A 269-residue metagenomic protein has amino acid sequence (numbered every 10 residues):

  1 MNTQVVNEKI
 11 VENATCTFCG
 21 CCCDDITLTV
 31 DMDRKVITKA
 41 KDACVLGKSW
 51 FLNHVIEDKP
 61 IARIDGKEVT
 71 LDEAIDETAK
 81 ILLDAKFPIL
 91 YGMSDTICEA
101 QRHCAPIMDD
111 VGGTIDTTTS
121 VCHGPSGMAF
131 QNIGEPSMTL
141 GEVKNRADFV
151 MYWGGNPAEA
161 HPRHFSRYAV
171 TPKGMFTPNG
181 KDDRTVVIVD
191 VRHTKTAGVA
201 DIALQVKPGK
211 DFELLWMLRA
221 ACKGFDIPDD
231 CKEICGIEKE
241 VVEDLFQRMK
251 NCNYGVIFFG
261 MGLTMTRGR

Functional and structural regions predicted by a protein language model:
M1-A221, K232, K239-E243, M261-G262: N-terminal export/assembly segments and adjacent metallocofactor-ligating motifs of anaerobic energy-metabolism
G224-F225: A low-complexity, Ser/Thr/Gly/Pro-enriched, surface-exposed linker/loop concept that marks segments flanking
G236-K239, L245, M249-K250, T266: Domain-scale recognition of functional cores that engage charged ligands
N253-R269: Acidic catalytic cores of enzymes that act on phosphate-bearing nucleotides/polynucleotides
